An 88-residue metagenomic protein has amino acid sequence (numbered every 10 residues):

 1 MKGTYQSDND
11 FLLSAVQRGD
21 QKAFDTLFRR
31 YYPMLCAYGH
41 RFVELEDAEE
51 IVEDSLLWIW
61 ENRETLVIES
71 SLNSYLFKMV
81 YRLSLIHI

Functional and structural regions predicted by a protein language model:
M1-S7, F11: Intrinsic, short, N-terminal disordered tails of RNA polymerase sigma-factor systems
K2-G3, Q17-D25, C36-D54: Short, charged helix-capping/linker segments at alpha-helix termini
D10-Q17, L56, W60: Regular secondary-structure segments
L27-Y31, L35, V80: Hydrophobic/aromatic residues within well-ordered alpha-helical segments
E50-L57, S70-R82: Structural recognition of an alpha-helix C-terminal capping motif at a helix-to-coil junction
E64-E69: Short alpha-helix-to-loop micro-motif enriched in aromatics/charged/Gly
I86-I88: Conserved small/polar residues in nucleotide/adenosyl-binding loops
